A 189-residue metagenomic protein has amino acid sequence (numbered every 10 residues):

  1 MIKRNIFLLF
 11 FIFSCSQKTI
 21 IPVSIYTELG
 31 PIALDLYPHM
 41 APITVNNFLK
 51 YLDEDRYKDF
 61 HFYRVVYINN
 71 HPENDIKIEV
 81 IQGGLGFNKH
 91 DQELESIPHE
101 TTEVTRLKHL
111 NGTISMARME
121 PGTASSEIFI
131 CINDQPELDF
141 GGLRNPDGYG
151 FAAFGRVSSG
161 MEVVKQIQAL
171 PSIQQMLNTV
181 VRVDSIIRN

Functional and structural regions predicted by a protein language model:
R4-F13: Sec-dependent N-terminal signal peptides
S14-N189: Cyclophilin-like peptidyl-prolyl cis-trans isomerases
